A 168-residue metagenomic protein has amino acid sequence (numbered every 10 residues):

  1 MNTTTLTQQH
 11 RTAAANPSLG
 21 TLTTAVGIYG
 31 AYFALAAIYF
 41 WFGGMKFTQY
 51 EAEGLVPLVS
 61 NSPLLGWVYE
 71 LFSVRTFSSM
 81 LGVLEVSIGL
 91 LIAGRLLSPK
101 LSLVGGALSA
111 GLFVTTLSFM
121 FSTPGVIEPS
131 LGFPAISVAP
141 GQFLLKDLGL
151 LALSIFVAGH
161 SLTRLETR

Functional and structural regions predicted by a protein language model:
N2-R168: Membrane-interface extramembranous regions
